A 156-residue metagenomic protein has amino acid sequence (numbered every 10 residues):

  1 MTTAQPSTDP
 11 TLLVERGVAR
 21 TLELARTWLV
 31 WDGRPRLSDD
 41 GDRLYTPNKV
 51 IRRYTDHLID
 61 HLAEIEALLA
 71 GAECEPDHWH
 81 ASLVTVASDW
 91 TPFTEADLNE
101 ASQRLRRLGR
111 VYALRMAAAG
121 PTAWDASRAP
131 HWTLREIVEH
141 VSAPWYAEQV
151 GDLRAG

Functional and structural regions predicted by a protein language model:
M1-G156: Aromatic-glycine hotspot motif
